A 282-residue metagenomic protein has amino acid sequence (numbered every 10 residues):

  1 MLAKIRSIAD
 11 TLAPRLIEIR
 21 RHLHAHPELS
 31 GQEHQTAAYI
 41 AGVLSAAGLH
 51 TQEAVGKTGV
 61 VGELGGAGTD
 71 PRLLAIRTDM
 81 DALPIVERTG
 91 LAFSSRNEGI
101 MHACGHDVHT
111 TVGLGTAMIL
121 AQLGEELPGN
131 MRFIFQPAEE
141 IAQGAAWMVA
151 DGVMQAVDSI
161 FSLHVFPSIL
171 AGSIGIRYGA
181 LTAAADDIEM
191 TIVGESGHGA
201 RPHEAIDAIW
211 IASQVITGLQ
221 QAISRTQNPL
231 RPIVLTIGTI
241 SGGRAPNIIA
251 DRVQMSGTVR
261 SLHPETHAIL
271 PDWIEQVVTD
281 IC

Functional and structural regions predicted by a protein language model:
L2-H102, D107, T111, G115-L127: Acidic/His- and Gly-rich active-site-bordering loop/insert found across diverse amide/peptide-bond hydrolases
A9, I223, Q227, V278-C282: Conserved hydrophobic residues forming the short capping helix/wall of the S-adenosyl-L-methionine
L23, M148, G257: Residue-level signal for inorganic ion chemistry
V61, L83-I85, G90-M101, D107-V108 (+2 more regions): Histidine/acidic-residue-rich, glycine-tolerant segments that coordinate divalent metal ions
T78-D81, E275-C282: A common structural junction motif
R260-P264: Structural beta->alpha junctions
E265-P271: Solvent-exposed, non-transmembrane alpha-helical starts
